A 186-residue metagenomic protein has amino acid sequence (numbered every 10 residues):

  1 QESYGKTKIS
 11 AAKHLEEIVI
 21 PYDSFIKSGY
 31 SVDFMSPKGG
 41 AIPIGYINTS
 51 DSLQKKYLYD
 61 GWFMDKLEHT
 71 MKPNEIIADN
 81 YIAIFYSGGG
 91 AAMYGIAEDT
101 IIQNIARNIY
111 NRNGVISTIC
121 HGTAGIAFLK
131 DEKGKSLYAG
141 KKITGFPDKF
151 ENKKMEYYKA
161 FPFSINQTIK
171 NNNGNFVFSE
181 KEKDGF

Functional and structural regions predicted by a protein language model:
Q1-R112, A124-F186: Extended, subdomain-level signal for the structured scaffold at the beginning of enzyme domains
V115: Active-site cofactor/cluster-binding pocket
I119-T123: Short, thiol/selenol-centered motifs that function as redox-active sites or metal-ligating centers
